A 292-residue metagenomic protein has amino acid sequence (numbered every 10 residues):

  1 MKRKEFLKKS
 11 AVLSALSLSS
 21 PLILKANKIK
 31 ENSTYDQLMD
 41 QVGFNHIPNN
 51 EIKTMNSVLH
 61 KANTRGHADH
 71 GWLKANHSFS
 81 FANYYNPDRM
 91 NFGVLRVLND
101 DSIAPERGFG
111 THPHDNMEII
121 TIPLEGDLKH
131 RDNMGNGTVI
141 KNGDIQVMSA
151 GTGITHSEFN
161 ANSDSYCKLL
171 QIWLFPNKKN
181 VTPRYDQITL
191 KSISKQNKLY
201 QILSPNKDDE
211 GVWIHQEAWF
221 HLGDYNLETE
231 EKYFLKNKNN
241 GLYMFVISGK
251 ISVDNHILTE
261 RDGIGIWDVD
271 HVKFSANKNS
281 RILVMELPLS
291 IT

Functional and structural regions predicted by a protein language model:
E5-A26: N-terminal export signals
L22-M55: C-terminal segment of N-terminal export signals and the immediately downstream linker at the start of the mature
D69-P113, M117-E118, L169, K191-Y233: A short glycine-rich, His/Asp/Glu-containing loop-to-beta-strand
G108-G110, D127-H130, Q146-V147, G151-F159 (+2 more regions): Histidine-centered metal-chelating micro-motifs
D115-R131, N142-D144, N237-D254: Glycine- and acidic-residue-biased ligand/ion/polar-headgroup-sensing regions
M134-S149, N255-V272: Short acidic-glycine-tyrosine-enriched beta hairpin
G135, A150-N180, D268-T292: Ligand-binding loop in jelly-roll beta-barrel domains
G151-T155, D164-M244, S248-E260: Conserved, well-structured core segments that form or line functional sites
